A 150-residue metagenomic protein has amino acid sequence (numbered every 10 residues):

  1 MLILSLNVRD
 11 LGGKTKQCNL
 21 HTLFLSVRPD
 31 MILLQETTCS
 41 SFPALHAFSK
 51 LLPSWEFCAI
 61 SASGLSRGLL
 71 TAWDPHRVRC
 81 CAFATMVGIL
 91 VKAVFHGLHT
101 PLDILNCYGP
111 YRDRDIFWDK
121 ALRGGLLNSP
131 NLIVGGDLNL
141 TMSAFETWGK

Functional and structural regions predicted by a protein language model:
M1-K150: A shared catalytic/ligand-binding motif for oxyanion handling
